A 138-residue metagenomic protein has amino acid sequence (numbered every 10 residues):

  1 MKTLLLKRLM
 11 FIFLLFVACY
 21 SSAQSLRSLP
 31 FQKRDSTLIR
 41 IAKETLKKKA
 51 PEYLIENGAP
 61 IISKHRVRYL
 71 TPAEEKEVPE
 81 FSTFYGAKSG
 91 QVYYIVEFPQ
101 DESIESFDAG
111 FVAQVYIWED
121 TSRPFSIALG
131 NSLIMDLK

Functional and structural regions predicted by a protein language model:
M1-L26: Bacterial Sec-dependent N-terminal signal peptides
S25-S82: Short, non-transmembrane alpha-helical segments in secretory-pathway proteins
S63-E119: Exposed beta-strand-loop-beta-strand "reactive/processing" segments of non-cytosolic proteins
F107-K138: A short, surface-exposed interaction/processing loop segment used at functional sites
